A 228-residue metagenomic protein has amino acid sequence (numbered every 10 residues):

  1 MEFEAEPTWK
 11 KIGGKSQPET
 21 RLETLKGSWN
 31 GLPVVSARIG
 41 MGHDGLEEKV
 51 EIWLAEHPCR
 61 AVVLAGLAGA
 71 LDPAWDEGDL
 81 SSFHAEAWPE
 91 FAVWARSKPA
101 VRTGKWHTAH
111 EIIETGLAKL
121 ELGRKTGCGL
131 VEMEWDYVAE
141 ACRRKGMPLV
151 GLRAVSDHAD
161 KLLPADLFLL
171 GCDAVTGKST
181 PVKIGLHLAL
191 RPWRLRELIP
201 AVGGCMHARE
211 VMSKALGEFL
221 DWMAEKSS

Functional and structural regions predicted by a protein language model:
M1, A5, H43-L46, T115 (+3 more regions): Generic structural signal for well-ordered, non-membrane alpha-helical segments in soluble metabolic enzymes
M1-F3, G42, E114-G116, D173-G177 (+1 more regions): Intrinsic-disorder/low-complexity, polar/charged segments
M1-K98, G129, R144: Metabolite-binding pocket within alpha/beta catalytic cores that recognizes anionic/polar moieties
S16, A100-W106, S179-V182: Short acidic/polar alpha-helix capping motifs at helix-coil junctions
R38, F83, A109, L122-L130 (+1 more regions): Flexible, glycine/proline-enriched loop segments at strand-loop-helix junctions that form or flank small-ligand binding
V50-A55, A139, G217-L220: Generic structural signal for well-ordered alpha-helical scaffold segments
F91-G171: Active-site rim beta-loop-alpha module in soluble metabolic enzymes
V155-S228: Regulatory input/activation interfaces that engage signals or partners
